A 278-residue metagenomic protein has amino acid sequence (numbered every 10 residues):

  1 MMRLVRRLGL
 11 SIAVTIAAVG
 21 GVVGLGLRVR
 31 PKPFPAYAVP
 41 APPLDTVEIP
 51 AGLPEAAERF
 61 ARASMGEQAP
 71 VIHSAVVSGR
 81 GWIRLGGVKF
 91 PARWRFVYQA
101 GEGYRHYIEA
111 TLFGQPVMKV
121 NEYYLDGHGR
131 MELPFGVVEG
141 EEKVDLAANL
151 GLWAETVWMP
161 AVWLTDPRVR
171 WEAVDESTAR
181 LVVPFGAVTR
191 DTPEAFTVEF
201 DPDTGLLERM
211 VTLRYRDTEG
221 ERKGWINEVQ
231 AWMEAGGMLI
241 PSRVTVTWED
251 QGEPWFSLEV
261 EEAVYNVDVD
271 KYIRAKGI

Functional and structural regions predicted by a protein language model:
M1-A18: N-terminal Sec-pathway targeting helices
A18-A36: Membrane-interface motif at the C-terminal end of an N-terminal transmembrane signal
R30-V76: N-terminal leader/targeting segments and the immediate start of mature chains
E58-V137: N-terminal mature ectodomain segment of secretory-pathway/periplasmic proteins
V71-S78, Q99-Y107, V174-V183, L207-R209 (+1 more regions): Short, hydrophobic/aromatic-rich segments at coil-to-beta transitions
A110-P116, L133-E139, T212-D217, V246-G252: Short, solvent-exposed aromatic-acidic interface loops
R130-T189, T218-G220, K276-G277: Flexible, processing/modification-adjacent segments and terminal tails in exported/periplasmic/extracellular proteins
L181-K271: Gly/Pro-enriched, hydrophobic low-complexity segments that function as extracytoplasmic propeptides/linkers
